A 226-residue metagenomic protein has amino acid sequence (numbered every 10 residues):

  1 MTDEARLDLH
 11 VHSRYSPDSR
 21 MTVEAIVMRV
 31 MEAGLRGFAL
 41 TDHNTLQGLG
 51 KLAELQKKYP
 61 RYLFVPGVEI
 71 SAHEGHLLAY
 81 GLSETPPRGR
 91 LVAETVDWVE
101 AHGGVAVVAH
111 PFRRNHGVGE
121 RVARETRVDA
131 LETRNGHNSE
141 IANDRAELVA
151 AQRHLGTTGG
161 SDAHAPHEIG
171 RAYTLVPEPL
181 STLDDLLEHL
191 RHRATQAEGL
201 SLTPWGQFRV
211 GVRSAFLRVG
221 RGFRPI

Functional and structural regions predicted by a protein language model:
M1-M28, Q47-A53, Y59-Y62, P66 (+3 more regions): Charged catalytic cores and adjacent phosphate/nucleic-acid-binding surfaces used for phosphate/nucleic-acid chemistry
E4, V99-V107: Short beta-strand/loop segments at the ligand-binding rim of alpha/beta enzyme cores
I26-N44, V105-V107: Divalent metal-dependent hydrolysis catalytic cores, especially in the metallo-beta-lactamase
